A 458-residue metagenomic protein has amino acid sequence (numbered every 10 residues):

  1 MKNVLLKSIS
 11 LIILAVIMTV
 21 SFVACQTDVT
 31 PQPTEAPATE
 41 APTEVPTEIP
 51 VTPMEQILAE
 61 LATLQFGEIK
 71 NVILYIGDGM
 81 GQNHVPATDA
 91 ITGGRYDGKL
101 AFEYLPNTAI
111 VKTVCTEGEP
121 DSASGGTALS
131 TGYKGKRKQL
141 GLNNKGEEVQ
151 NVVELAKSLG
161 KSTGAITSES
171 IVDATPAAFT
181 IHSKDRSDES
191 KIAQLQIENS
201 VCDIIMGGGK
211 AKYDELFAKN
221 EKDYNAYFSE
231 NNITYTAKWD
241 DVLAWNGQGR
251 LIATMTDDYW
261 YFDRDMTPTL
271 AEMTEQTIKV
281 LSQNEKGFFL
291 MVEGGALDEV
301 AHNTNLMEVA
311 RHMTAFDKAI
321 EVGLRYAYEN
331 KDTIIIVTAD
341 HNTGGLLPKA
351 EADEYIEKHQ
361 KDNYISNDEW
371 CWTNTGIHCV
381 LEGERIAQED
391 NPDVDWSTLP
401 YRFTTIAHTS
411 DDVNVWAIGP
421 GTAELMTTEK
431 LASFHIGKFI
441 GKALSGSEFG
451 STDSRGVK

Functional and structural regions predicted by a protein language model:
K2-I12: Bacterial N-terminal signal peptides that target proteins for export
S21-A24: C-terminal motif of bacterial Sec signal peptides marking the signal peptidase cleavage site
Q26-D28: Bacterial signal peptide processing site
T30, T34, T43, T47 (+4 more regions): Ser/Thr-centric signal marking residues that sit in or immediately flank functional binding/regulatory motifs
Q32-A62: Post-signal peptide N-terminal segment of mature Sec-exported envelope proteins
M54-A87, L129-R137, N143, V149-A178 (+1 more regions): Mobile, glycine-rich extracellular loop/lid and propeptide segments that shape or gate substrate/ligand access
L64-N71, M80-T127, V172-V457: A post-motif C-terminal structural segment
